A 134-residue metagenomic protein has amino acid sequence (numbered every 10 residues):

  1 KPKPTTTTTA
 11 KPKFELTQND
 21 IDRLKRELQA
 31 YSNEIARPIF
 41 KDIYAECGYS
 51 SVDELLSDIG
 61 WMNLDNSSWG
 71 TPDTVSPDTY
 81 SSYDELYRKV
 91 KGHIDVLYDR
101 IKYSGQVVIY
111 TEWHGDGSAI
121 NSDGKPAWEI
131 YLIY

Functional and structural regions predicted by a protein language model:
K1-Y134: Mature, Sec-exported extracytoplasmic domains of Gram-positive
